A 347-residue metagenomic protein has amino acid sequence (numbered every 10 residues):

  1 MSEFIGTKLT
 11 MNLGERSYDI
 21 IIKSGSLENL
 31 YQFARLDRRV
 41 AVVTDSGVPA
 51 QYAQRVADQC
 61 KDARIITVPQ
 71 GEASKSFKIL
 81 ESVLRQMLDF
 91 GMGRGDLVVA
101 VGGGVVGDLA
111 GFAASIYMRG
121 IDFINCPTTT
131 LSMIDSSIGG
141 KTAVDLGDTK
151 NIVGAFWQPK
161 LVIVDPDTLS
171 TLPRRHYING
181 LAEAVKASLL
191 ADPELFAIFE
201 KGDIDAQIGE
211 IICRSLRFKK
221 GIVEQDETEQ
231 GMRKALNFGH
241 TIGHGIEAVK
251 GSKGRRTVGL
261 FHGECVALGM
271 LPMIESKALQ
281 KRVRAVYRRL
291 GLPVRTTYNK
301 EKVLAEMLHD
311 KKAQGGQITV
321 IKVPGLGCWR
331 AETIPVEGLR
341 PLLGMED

Functional and structural regions predicted by a protein language model:
S2-L97: ATP/NTP phosphate-donor binding region
I5, S17, A182-A184, L279-D347: C-terminal charged capping/lid subdomain of soluble metabolic enzymes
N12, G91-G93, I116-Y117, D145-L146 (+3 more regions): Solvent-exposed alpha-helices and their adjacent loops that cap or buttress functional pockets in soluble metabolic
K23, V42, P127, D165 (+3 more regions): Residue-level signal for inorganic ion chemistry
V105-F112, M133-I134, H244-G245: Short glycine/serine/threonine-rich phosphate/pyrophosphate-binding segments that cradle anionic phosphate groups
L109-G120, V249, E275-S276: Alpha-helix C-terminal capping segments
F112-G202, P324-G325: A glycine/threonine-rich phosphate-anchoring loop and its flanking beta-alpha core in nucleotide/phosphate-binding
I198-K302: Active-site segments that bind and position negatively charged phosphate/pyrophosphate groups
